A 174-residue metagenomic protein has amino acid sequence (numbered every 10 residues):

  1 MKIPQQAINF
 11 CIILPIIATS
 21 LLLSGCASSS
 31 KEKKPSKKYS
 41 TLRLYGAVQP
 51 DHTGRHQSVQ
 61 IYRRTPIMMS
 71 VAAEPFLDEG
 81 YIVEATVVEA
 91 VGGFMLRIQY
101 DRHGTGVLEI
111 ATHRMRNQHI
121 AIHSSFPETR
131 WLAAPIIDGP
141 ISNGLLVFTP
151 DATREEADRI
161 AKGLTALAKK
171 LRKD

Functional and structural regions predicted by a protein language model:
K2, C26-D174: Structural signature of multi-pass, alpha-helical inner-membrane proteins
K2-L14: Bacterial N-terminal signal peptides that target proteins for export
I12-L22: Bacterial N-terminal signal peptides
